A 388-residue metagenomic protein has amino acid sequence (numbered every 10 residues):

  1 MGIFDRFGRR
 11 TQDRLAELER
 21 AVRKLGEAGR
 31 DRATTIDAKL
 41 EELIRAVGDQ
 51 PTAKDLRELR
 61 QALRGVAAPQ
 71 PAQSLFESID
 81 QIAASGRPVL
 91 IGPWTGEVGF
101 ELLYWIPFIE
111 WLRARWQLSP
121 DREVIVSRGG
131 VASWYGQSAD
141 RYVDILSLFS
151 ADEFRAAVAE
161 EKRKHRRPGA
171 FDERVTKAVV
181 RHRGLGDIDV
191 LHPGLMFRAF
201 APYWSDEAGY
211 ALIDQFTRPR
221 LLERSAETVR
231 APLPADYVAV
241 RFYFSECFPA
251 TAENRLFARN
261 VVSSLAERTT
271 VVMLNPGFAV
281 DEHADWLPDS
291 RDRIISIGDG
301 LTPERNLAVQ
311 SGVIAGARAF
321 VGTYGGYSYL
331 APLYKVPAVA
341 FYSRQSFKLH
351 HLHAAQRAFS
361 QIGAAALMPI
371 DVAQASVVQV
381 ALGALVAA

Functional and structural regions predicted by a protein language model:
M1-L59: Boundary detector for helix-to-coil junctions that initiate low-complexity/charged tails
L75-G184, V309-G312, Y327-L330, S346: Active-site and donor-binding regions of nucleotide-sugar-utilizing enzymes
R87-V89, L233-A239, T270: Charged active-site motifs of nucleotide-sugar-dependent glycosyltransferases
Y142-E153, L301-T302, Q361-V377: Short acidic-hydrophobic, aromatic-tinged amphipathic segments that line or gate anion-handling sites
K164-Y243: A nucleotide-sugar donor-handling region in carbohydrate enzymes
V240-S245, R255-N306: Catalytic donor nucleotide-activated moiety binding site of glycosyltransferases and closely related
A315-V321: Acidic donor-binding loop of glycosyltransferase active sites
S328-A388: Nucleotide-sugar donor-binding patch of glycosyltransferase catalytic domains
